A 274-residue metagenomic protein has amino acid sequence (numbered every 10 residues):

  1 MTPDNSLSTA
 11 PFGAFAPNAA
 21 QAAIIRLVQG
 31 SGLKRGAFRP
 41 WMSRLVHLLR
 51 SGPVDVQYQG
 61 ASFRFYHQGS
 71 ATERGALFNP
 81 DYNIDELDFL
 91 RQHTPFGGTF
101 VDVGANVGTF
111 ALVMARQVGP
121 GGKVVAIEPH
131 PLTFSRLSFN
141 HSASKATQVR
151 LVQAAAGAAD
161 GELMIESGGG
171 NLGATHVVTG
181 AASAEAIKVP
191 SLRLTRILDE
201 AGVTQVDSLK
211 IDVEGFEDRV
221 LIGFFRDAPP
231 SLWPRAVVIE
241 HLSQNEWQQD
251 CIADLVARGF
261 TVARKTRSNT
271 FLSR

Functional and structural regions predicted by a protein language model:
M1-R274: Phosphate/nucleotide-binding beta-alpha loop and adjacent structural elements of enzyme active sites
